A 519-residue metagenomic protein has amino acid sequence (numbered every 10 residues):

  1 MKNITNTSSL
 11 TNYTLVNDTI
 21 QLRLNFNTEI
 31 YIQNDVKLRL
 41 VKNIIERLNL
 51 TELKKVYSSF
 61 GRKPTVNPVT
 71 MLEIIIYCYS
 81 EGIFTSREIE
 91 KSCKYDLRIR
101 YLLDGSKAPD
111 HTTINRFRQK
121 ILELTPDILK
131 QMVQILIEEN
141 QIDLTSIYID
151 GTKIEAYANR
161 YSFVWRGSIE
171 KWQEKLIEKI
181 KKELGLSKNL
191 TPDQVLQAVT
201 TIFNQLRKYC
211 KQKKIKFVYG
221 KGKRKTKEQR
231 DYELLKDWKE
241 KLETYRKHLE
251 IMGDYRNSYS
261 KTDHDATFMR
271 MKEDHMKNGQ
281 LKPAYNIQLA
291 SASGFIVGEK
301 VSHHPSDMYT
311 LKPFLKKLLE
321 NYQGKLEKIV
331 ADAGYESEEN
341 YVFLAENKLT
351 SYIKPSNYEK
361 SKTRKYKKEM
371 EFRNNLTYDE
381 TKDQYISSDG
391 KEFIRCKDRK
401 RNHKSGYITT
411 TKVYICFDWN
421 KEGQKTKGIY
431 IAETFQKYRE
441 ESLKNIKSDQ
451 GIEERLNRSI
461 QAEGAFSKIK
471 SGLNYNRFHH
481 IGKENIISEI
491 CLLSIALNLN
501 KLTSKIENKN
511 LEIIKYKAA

Functional and structural regions predicted by a protein language model:
M1-N27, I180, N204, Y219 (+1 more regions): Short, flexible loop/hinge motifs at secondary-structure junctions
T11, Y57-R62, Q450-E453: A ubiquitous short alpha-helical element
L15, I75, G82-Y95, S106-A519: Anion-binding and metal-coordination hotspots
R23-I32, S448-E453: Short, charged, low-complexity loops and linkers
I30, R62-N67, C78-G82, L103 (+1 more regions): Short secondary-structure transition/capping motifs
I32-I76: Basic, short loop/linker segments at the boundary and entry of helix-turn-helix/winged-helix-like folds
E46-K54, Y77-F84, Y95-L102: Short helix-loop boundary/capping segments at the starts of domains
K63, R100-S106, Q134: Catalytic micro-motifs at enzyme active sites that drive phosphoryl/nucleotidyl and oxygen chemistry
